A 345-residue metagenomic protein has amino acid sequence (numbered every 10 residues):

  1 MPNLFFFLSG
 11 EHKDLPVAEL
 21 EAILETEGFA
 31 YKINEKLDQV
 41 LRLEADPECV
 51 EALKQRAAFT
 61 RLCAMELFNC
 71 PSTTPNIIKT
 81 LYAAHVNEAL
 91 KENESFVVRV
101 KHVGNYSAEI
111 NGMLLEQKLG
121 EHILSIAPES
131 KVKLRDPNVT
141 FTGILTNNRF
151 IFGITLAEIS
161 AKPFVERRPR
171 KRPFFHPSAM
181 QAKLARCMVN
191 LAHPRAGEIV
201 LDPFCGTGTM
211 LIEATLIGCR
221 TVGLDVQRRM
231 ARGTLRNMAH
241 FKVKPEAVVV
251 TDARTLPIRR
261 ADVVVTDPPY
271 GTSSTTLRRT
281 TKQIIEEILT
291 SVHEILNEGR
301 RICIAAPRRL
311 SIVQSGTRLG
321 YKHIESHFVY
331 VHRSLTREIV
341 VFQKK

Functional and structural regions predicted by a protein language model:
M1-L62, N69, I78-T80, V103-N105 (+4 more regions): Class I S-adenosyl-L-methionine-dependent methyltransferase catalytic core
T73-E92: An N-terminal amphipathic alpha-helical segment
E88-A89, V132-K133, T142-I144: A general structural signal for short secondary-structure junctions and capping/turn motifs
E92-S95, A196-G197: Phosphate-coordination loops involved in phosphoryl transfer and adenosine-cofactor binding
S95-V97, I126-D136: Short secondary-structure capping/junction motifs at helix and strand boundaries
F96-R99, C303: Short glycine-rich phosphate-binding loop at a beta-alpha junction
I123: Active-site periphery "cap/insert" segments of enzyme catalytic domains
